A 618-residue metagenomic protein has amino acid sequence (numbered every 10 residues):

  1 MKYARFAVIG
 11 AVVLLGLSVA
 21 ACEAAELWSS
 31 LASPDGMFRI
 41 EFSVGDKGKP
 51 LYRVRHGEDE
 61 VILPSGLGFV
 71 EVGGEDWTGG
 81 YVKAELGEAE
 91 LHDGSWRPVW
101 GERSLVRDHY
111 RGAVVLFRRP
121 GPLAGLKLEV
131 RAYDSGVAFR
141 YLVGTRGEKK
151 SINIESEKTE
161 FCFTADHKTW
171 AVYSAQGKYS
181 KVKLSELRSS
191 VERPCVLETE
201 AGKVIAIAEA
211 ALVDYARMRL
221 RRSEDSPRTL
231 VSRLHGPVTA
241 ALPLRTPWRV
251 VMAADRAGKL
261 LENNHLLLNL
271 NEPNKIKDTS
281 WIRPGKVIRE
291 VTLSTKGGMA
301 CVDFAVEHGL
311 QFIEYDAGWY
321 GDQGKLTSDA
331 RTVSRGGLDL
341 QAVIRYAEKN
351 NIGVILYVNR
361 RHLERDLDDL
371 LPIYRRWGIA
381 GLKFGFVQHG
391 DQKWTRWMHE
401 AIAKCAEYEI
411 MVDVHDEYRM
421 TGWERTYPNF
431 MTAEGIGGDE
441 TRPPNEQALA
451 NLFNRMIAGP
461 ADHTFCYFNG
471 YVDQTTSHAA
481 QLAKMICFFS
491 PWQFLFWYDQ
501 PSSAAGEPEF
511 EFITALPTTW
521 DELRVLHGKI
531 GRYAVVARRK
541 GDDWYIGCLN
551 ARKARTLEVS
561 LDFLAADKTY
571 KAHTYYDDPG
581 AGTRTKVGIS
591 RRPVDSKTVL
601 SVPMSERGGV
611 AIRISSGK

Functional and structural regions predicted by a protein language model:
I9-S18: Bacterial N-terminal signal peptides
E26-L270: N-terminal accessory beta-strand-rich subdomains and adjacent acidic, glycine-rich linkers that precede catalytic cores
H92, S104, A171-Y179, K183 (+1 more regions): Solvent-exposed beta-strand/loop surfaces of large extracellular or lumenal domains
V115, Q500-Y545, G582-T585: Glycan-recognition and catalytic regions of carbohydrate-active enzymes
L244-F312, D316: An acidic-aromatic substrate-binding cleft motif
G318-S477: Aromatic- and carboxylate-enriched substrate-binding clefts and catalytic-loop regions of carbohydrate-active enzymes
K529-A566, V610-A611: Carbohydrate-binding surface patches
R592-K618: C-terminal beta-strand-rich structural cap/linker in extracellular carbohydrate-active enzymes
